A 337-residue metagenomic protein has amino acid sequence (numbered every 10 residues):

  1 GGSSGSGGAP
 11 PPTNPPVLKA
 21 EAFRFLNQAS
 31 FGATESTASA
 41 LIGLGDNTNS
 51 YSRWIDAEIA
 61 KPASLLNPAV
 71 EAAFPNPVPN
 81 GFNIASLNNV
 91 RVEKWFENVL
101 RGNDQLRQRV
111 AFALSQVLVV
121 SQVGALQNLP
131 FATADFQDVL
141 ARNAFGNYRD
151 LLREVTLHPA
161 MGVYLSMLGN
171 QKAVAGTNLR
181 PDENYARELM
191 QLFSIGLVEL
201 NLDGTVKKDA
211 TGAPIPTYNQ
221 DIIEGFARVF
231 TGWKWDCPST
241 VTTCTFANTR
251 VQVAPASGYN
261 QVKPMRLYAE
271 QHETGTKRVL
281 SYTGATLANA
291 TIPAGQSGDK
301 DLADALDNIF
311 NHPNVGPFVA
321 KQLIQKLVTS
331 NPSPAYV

Functional and structural regions predicted by a protein language model:
G1-N14: Bacterial Sec-dependent N-terminal signal peptides
P11-S64: N-terminal mature-domain "stem" immediately C-terminal to a signal peptide or N-terminal signal-anchor/transmembrane
A22, V110, Y185: Residues that flank catalytic or metal-binding motifs in active/ligand-binding sites
I42-N47, D56-A63, N67-P79, I84-F96 (+1 more regions): Active-site substrate-binding loop specific to GH73 endo-beta-N-acetylglucosaminidase modules in bacterial autolysins
V90-R91, R101-R109: Amphipathic interfacial helices
L106-V110, Q122-F131: Short, flexible active-site-proximal loops enriched in glycine and acidic residues
